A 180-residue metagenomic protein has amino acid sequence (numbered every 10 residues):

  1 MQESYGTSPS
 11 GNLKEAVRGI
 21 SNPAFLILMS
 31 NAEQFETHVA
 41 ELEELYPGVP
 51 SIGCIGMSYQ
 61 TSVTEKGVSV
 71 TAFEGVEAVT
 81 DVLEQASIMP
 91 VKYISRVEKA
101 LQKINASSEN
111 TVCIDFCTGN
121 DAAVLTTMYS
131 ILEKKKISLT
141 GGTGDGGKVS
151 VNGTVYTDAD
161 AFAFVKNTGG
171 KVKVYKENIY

Functional and structural regions predicted by a protein language model:
M1-Y180: Cofactor- and metal-binding active-site motifs of prokaryotic enzymes that mediate redox/radical or nucleophilic
